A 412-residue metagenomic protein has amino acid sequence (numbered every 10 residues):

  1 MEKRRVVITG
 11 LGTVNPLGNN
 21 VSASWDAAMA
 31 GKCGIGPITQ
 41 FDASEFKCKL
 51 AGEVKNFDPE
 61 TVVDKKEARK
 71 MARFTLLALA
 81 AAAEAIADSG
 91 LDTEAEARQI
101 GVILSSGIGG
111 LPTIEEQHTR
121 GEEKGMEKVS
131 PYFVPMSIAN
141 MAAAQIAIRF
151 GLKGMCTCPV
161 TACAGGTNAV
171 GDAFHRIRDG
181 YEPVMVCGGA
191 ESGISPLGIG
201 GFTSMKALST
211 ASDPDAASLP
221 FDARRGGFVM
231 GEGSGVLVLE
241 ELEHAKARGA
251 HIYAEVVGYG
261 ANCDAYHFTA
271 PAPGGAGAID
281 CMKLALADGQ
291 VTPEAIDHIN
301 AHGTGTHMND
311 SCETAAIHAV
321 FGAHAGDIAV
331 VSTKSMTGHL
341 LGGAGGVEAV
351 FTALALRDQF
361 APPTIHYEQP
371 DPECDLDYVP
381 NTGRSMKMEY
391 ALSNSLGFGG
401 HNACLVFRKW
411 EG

Functional and structural regions predicted by a protein language model:
M1-E67, E243-Y253, V350-I365, R408-G412: ACP-dependent fatty acid/polyketide chain-elongation machinery
M1-I8, E96-A97, G289-A295, A323-G326 (+1 more regions): Flexible, low-complexity linker/loop segments at domain and module junctions
R5-T9, C33-G36, D213-G289, D297-H298 (+1 more regions): Condensing-enzyme catalytic core mediating Claisen C-C bond formation in acyl metabolism
I8, S24-W25, M29-T161, A190-I199 (+1 more regions): Conserved beta-ketoacyl condensing-enzyme motif
S22-M29, P112-M126, R176-D179, I199-S212 (+4 more regions): A glycine- and small-aliphatic-rich helix-loop capping segment at beta-alpha/alpha-beta transitions that lines
A78-L91, A139-A143, A147-E191, V229-A250 (+2 more regions): Active-site-proximal alpha-helical scaffold in enzymes
E123-S130, G171, H175, E191-A247 (+3 more regions): Glycine-/small-residue-rich "gating" segment that lines the acyl/pantetheine channel and substrate pocket
Y266-G275, T304-F321, L340-V347: Short glycine/threonine-rich loop-to-helix capping motif typified by GTGT followed within a few residues by an Asp-Pro
